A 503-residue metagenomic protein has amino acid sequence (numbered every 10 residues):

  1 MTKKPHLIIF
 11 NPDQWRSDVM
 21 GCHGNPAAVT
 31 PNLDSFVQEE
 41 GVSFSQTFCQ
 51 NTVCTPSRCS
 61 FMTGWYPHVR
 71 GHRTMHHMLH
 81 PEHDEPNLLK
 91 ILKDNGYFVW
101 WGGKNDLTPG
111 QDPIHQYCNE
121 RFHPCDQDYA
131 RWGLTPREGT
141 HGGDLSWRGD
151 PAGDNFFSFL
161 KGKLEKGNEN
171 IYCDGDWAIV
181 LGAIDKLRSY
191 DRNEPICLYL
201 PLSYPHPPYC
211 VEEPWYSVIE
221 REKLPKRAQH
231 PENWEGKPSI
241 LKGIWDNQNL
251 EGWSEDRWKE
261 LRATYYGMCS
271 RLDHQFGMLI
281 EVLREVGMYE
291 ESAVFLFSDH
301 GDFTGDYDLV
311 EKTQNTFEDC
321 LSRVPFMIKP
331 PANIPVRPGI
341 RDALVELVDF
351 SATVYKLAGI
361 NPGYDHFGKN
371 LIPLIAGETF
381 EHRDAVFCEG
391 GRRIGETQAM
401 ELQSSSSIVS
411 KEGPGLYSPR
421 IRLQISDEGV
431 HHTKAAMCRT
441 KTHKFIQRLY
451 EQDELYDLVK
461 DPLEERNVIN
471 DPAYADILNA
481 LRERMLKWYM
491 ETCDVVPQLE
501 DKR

Functional and structural regions predicted by a protein language model:
M1-P5, R16, S43, N249-E260 (+3 more regions): Long, internal low-complexity/basic segments
M1-V42, K93, E213, L463-Y474: Active-site-proximal N-terminal segment of extracellular/periplasmic enzymes that hydrolyze or transfer
T2-I9, Q111-G133, D174-P231, R284-A293: Active-site regions of oxyanion-processing enzymes, predominantly non-cytosolic
H23-R58, G64-W65, V69, G96-V99 (+3 more regions): Short, structured active-site-proximal loop/turn typified by the sulfatase FGly-forming signature C/S-X-P-X-R
P26-T30, F48-V53, H77-E85, R262-S270 (+4 more regions): A short beta-strand-to-alpha-helix junction
A28, P208-V211, E281-E346: Histidine-centered active-site microenvironments of extracellular/periplasmic hydrolases and transferases
S60-N170, G390: Catalytic-site neighborhoods of secreted/periplasmic enzymes that process anionic sulfate/phosphate groups
E318-D319, C388-N470, Q498-L499: C-terminal, low-complexity/hydrophilic appendages and adjacent surface loops of extracellular/periplasmic anionic
